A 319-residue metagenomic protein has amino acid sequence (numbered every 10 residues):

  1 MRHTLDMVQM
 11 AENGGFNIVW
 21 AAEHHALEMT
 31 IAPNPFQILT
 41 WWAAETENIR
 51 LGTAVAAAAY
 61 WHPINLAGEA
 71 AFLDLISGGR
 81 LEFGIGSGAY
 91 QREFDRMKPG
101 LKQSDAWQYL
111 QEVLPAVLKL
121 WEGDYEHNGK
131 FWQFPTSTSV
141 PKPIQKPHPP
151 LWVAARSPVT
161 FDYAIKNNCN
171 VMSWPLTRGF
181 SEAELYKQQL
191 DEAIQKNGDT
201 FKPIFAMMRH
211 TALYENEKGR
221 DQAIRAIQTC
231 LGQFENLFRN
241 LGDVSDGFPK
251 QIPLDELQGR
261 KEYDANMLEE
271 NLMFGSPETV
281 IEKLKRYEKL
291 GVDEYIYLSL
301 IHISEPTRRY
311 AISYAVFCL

Functional and structural regions predicted by a protein language model:
M1, A56-P63, Q145-A155, A212-Y214 (+1 more regions): Active-site mouth loops of central-metabolism enzymes
M1, A59-H127, V171-M172, T177-S181 (+1 more regions): Flexible, glycine-rich active-site loops centered on histidine and acidic residues that chelate a metal or position
M1-L51, K146-P149, I301: N-terminal beta1-alpha1-beta2 module of alpha/beta enzyme domains
M1-M10, R156-D162, P277-R286: Short, acidic/polar
V19-A21, L51-T53, L81-I85, L151-A154 (+3 more regions): Hydrophobic faces of well-ordered beta-strands that scaffold small-molecule active sites in alpha/beta enzyme cores
W42, L73, V117, L151 (+3 more regions): Conserved, mostly hydrophobic/aromatic
Q103-V140, S181-L290: An alpha-helical appendage that flanks or caps ligand/catalytic pockets
I301-L319: Single conserved hydrophobic/aromatic residue that forms the stacking wall/gate of nucleotide- or nucleobase-binding
